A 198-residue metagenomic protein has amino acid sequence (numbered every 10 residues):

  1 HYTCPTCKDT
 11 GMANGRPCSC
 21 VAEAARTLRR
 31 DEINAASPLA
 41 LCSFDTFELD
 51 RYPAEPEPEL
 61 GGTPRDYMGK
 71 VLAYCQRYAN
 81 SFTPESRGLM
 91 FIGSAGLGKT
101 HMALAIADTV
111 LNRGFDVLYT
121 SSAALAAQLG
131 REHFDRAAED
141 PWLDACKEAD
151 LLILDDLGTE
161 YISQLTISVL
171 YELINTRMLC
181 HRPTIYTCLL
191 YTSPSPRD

Functional and structural regions predicted by a protein language model:
Y2-P38: Interdomain "pre-motor" coupling segment immediately N-terminal to P-loop NTPase/helicase cores
L49-R87: Pre-Walker A (pre-P-loop) alpha-helix and adjacent loop at the N terminus of AAA/AAA+ ATPase modules, a conserved
G88-H101: Walker A/P-loop nucleotide-binding motif
D108-L118: Post-Walker A helix-loop "phosphate-sensing" segment adjacent to the P-loop in P-loop NTPases
F115-D116, E148-L151, C180-I185: Loop/turn-to-beta-strand initiation segments
L118-C146: Short glycine-rich substrate-engagement loop in P-loop NTPases that contacts/grips substrate
A137-N175: Conserved nucleotide-sensing/catalytic segment adjacent to the nucleotide-binding pocket in NTP-handling enzymes
Y191-D198: Conserved small/polar residues in nucleotide/adenosyl-binding loops
